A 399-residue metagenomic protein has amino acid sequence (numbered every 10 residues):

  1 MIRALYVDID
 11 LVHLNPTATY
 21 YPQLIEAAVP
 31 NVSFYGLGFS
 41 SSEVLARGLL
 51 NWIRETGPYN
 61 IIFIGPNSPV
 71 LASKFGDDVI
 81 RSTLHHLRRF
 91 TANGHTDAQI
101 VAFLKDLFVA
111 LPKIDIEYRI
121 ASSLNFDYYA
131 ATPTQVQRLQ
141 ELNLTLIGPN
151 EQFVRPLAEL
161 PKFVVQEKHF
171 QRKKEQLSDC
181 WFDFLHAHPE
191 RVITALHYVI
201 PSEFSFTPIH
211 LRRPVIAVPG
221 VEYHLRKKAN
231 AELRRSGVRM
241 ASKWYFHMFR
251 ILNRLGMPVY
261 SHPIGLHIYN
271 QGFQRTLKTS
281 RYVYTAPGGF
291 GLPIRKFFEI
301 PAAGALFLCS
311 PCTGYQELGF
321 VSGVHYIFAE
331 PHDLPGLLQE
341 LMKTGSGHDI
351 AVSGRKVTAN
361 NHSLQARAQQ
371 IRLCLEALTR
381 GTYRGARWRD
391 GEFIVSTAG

Functional and structural regions predicted by a protein language model:
M1, L11, P335-G399: C-terminal amphipathic helix plus adjacent low-complexity, charged tail appended to glycosyltransferase catalytic
I2-F298, L308-S322, Q365, L378-T382 (+1 more regions): Nucleotide-sugar donor-binding catalytic core of glycosyltransferases
G265, G289, Y326, K343 (+1 more regions): Generic anion/oxyanion-binding catalytic loop in active/binding sites
H267, P331-H332, H348: Amphipathic alpha-helical repeat elements characteristic of tetratricopeptide repeat
R295, A329-H332, H362: Residue-level signal for the nucleotide or nucleotide-sugar donor/cofactor binding architecture
P301-A302: Short alpha-helix at the nucleotide-sugar/activated-sugar donor binding site of glycosyltransferases and closely
A305: Phosphate/pyrophosphate-binding active-site loops
E317-L337: Change "using UDP/GDP/dTDP sugars" to "using nucleotide sugars
